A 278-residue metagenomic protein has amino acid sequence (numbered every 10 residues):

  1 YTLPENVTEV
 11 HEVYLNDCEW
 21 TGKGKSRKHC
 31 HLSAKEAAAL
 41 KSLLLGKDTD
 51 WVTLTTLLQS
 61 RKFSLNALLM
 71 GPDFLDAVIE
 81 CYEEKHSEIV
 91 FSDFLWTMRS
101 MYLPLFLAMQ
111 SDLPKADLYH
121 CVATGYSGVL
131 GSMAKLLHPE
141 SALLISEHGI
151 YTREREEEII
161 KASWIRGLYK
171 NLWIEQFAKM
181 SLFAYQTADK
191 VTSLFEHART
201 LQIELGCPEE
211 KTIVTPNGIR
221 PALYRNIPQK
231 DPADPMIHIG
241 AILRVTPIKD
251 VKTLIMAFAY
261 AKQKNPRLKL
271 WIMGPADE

Functional and structural regions predicted by a protein language model:
T2-L105: A conserved catalytic-core segment of Leloir-type glycosyltransferases
T53, Q110-G128, L137-L144: Short N-terminal targeting/anchoring amphipathic segment
F94-L118, G128-L130, K179: An amphipathic, basic-hydrophobic alpha-helix
F106-K115, I150-Y151, L168-V191: Membrane-proximal helix-turn-helix segments that form the acceptor-binding/catalytic region of lipid-linked
L118, K135-K161: Active-site proximal beta-strand in glycosyltransferases
C121, S193-L194: Short beta-strand scaffold positions
H197, G218: Carbohydrate-associated surface elements
P228-K262, L270-M273: Conserved donor-binding/catalytic core segment of Leloir-type glycosyltransferases
